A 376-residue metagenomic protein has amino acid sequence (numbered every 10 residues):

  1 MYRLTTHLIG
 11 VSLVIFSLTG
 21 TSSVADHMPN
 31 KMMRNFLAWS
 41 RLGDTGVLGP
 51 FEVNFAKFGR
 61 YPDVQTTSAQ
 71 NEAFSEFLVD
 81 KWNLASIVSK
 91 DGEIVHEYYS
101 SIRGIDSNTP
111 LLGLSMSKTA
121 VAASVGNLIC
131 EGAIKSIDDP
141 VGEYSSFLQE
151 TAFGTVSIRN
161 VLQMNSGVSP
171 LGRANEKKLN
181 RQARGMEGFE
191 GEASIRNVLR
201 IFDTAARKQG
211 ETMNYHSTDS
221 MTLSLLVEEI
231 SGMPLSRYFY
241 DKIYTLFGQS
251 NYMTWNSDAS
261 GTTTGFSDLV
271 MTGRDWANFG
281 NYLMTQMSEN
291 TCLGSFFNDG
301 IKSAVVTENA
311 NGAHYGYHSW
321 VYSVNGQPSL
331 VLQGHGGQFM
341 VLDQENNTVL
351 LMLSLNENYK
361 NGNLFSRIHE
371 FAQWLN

Functional and structural regions predicted by a protein language model:
M1-R103, C130, I134-K135, Q163 (+3 more regions): N-terminal leader/targeting segments and the immediately adjacent pre-domain N-terminus
V14-N30, L332-N376: Structured C-terminal helix/loop/strand segments within mature extracytoplasmic catalytic/sensor domains
E76, I105-N108, S117, L128-T212: Active-site-proximal loop and beta-strand segments within enzyme catalytic domains
G92, L111-S136, V161, L223-V227 (+1 more regions): Active-site SXXK
Y99, N108, R173-N175, R181-S260 (+1 more regions): Catalytic-site signature segments of enzymes, centered on catalytic residues
E131-L171, E229-M271, S288: Active-site helix/loop module of the DD-peptidase/beta-lactamase fold, centered on the serine-lysine SxxK catalytic
M164, D219-L226, G265-E289, Q338-L355: Active-site-proximal alpha-helical segments within enzyme catalytic domains
S250-M253, F297-L351: Active-site Gly/Thr loop motif
